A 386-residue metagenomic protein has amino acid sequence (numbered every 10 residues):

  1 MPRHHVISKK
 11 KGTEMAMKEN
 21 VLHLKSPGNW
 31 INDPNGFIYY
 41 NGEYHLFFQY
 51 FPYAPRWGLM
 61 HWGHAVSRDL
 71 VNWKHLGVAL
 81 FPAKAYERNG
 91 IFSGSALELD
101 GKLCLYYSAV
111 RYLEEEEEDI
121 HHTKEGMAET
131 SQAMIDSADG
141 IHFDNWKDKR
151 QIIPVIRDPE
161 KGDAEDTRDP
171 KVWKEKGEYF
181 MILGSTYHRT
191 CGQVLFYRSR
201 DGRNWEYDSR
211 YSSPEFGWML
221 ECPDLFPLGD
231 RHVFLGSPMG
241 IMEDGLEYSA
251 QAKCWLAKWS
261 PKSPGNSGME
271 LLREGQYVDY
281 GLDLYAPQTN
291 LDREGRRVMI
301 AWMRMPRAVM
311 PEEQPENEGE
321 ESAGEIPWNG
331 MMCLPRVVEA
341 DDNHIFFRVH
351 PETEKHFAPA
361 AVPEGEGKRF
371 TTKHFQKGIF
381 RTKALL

Functional and structural regions predicted by a protein language model:
K9-N35, A54-W57, V71-E98, I141-K174 (+4 more regions): Surface loop/turn signatures of beta-propeller and other carbohydrate-active proteins
D33-Y53, G77, F92-E125, Q132-I135 (+6 more regions): Hydrophobic core segments of beta-strands in well-ordered, beta-rich domains
W57-L59, E87, E115-E118, G192-Q193 (+3 more regions): A short, polar/proline- and glycine-enriched secondary-structure boundary/capping micro-motif
H61-D69, H122-G140, V194-D201, E247-S263 (+2 more regions): Beta-propeller blade signature
A128-A138, D148-P154, R307, P311-E318 (+2 more regions): An acidic-aromatic loop/edge-strand motif
P227, A252-E274, V278-L386: Beta-rich accessory regions
